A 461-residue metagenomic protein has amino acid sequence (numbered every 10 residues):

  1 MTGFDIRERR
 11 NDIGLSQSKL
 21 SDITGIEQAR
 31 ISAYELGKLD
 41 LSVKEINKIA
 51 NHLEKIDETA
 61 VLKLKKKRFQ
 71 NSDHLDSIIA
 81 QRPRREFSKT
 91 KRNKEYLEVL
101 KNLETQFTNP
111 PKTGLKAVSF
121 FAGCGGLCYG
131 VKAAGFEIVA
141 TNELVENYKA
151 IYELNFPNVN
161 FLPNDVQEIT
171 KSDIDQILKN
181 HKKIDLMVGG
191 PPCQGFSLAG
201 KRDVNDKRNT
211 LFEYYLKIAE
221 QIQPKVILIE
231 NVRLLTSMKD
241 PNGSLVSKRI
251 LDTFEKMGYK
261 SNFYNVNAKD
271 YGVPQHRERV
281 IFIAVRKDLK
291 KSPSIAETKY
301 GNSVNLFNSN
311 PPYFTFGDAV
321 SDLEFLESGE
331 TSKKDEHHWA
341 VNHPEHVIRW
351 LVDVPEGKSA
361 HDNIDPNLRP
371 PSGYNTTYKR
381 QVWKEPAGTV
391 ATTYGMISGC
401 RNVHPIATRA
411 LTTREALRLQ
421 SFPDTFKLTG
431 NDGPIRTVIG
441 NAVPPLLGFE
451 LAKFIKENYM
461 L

Functional and structural regions predicted by a protein language model:
F4-K19, I23, K48: Short basic helix-loop element that most often maps to the first helix and adjoining turn of HTH DNA-binding modules
G25-L41: Recognition helix of helix-turn-helix/homeodomain-like DNA-binding domains that insert into the DNA major groove
E27, T59, F69-V139, T253 (+2 more regions): S-adenosyl-L-methionine-dependent DNA methyltransferase catalytic core
S42-K66: DNA major-groove recognition helix of helix-turn-helix/homeodomain DNA-binding modules
Q70-Q223, R233-S237, G243-L245: Core alpha/beta nucleotide-donor-binding catalytic domains of modification enzymes
C128, Q194-L198, L235-M238, G272-Q275 (+2 more regions): Short catalytic/ligand-binding loop motif for oxyanion handling, primarily in non-cytosolic enzymes, centered on
T210-V285: Conserved Class I SAM-dependent methyltransferase catalytic core
